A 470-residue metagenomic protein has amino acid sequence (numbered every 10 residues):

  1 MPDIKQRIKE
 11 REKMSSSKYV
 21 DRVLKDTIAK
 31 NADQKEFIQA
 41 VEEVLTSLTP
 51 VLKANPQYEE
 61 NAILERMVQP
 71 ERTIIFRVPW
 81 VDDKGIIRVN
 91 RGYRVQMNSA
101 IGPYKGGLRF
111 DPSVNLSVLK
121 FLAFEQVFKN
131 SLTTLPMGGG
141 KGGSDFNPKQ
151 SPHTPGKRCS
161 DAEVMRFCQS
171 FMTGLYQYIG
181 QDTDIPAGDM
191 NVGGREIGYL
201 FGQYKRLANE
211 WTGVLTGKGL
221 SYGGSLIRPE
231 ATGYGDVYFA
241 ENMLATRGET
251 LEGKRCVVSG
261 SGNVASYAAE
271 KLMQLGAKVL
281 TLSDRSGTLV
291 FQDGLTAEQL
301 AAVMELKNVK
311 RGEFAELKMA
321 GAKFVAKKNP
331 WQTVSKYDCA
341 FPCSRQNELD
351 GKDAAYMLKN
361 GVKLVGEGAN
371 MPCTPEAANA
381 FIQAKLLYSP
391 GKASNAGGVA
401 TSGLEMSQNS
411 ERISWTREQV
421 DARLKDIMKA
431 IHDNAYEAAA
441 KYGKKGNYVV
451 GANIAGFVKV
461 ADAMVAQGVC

Functional and structural regions predicted by a protein language model:
P2-L226, K459-V469: N-terminal ligand-binding/catalytic initiation module
R7, R11-A40, M243, L358-C470: Adenosine-phosphate binding glycine-rich loop
K18, A32-Q39, E43, Y58 (+22 more regions): Conserved active-site and cofactor/substrate-binding residues in soluble primary-metabolism enzymes
T27-N31, L45-L52, P56, A123-S131 (+13 more regions): Structural signal for hydrophobic packing residues in well-ordered secondary-structure cores of soluble enzyme domains
F121, T183-A187, W211-L215, T281-D284 (+5 more regions): General beta-strand structural signal in soluble alpha/beta enzymes
T183-I185, S221-R228, L386-P390, K444-G446: A short glycine/serine-rich beta->alpha loop
T216-G219, G224-K336: Glycine-rich phosphate/diphosphate-binding loop of Rossmann-like nucleotide-binding domains
G287-Y388, A393: Rossmann-like adenosine-cofactor binding region
